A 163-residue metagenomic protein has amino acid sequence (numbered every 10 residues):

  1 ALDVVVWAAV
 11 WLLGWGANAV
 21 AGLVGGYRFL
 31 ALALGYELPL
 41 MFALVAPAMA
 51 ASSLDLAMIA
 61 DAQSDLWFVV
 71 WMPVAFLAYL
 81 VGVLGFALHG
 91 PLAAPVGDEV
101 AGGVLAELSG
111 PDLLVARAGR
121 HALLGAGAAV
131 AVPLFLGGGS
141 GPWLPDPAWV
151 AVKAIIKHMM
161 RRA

Functional and structural regions predicted by a protein language model:
A1-A163: Alpha-helical transmembrane segments of multi-pass membrane proteins predominantly involved in bioenergetics
